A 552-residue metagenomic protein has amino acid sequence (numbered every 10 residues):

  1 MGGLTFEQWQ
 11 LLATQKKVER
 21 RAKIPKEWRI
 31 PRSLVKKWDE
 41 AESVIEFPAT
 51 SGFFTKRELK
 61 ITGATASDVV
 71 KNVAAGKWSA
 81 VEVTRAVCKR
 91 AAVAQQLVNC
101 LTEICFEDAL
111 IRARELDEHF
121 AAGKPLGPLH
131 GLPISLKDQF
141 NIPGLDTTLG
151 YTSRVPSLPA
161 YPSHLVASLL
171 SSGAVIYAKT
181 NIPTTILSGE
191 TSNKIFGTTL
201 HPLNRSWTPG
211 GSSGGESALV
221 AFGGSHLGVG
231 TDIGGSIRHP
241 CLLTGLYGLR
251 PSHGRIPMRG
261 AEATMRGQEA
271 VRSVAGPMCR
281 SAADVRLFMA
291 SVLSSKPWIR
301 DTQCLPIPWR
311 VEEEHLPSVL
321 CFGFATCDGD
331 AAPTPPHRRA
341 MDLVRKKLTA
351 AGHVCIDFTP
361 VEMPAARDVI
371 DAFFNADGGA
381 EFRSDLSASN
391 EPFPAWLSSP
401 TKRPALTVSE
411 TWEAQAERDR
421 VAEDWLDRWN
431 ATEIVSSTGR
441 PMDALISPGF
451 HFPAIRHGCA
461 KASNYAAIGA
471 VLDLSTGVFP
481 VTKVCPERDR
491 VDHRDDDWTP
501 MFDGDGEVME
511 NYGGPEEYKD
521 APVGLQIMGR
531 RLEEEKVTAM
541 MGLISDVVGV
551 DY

Functional and structural regions predicted by a protein language model:
M1-E118, K346, A350-H353, E516 (+1 more regions): An N-terminal boundary/leader segment
F47-R57, L129-T152, L316-A325, A372-P441 (+2 more regions): Short helix-loop capping/hinge segments that flank enzyme active sites or metal/cofactor-binding pockets
A49-T50, R250-D342, A388-P392, G549-Y552: A short helix-breaking turn/cap at a secondary-structure junction
H119-T148, V175-A178, I182, L348: Conserved small-residue hinge/capping positions at short loops/turns that sit at secondary-structure boundaries within
T147-P156, T334-P335, A454-A460: Glycine/threonine-rich flexible loop motifs
P162-V292, L472-P480, G524: Short glycine/serine-rich loop segments
S273, P277, A521-E533, V537-M541 (+1 more regions): Short, well-ordered beta-strand elements
